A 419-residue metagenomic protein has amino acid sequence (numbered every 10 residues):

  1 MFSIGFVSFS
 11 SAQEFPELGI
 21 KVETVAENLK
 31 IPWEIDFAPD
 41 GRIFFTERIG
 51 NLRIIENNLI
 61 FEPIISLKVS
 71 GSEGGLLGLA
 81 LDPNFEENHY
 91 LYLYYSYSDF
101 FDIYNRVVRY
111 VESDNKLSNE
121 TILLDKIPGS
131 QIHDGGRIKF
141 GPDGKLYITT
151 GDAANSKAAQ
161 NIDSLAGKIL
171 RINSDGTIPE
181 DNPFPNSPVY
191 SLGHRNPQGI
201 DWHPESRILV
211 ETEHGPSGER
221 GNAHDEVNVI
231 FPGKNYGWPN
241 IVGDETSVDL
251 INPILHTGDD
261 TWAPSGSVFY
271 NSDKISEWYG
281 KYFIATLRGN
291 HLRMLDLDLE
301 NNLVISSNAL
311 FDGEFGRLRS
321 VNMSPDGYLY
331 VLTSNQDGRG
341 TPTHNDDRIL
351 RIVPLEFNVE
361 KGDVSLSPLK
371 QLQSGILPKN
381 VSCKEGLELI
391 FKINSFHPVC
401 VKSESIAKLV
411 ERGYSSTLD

Functional and structural regions predicted by a protein language model:
F15-P16, G74-L76, N84-E86, A153-G316 (+1 more regions): Beta-propeller domain segments
T24-G50, A263-F269: Beta-strand-rich domains and repeat architectures in extracellular enzymes and scaffolds, especially beta-propellers
T24-K30, I64-G71, L124-S130, P188-G193 (+2 more regions): Surface loop/turn motifs at the tips and blade-to-blade linkers of beta-strand repeat domains
A26, W33-D36, A80, K139 (+3 more regions): Conserved beta-strand position repeated across blades of beta-propeller domains
R42, N51, Y90, K145-Y147 (+3 more regions): Generic structural signal for coil-to-beta-strand starts
F44-I65: Beta-propeller domains
L59-P83: Blade-loop segments of beta-propeller domains
Y104-F140: Asp-box/WD-like beta-propeller blade repeats and closely related beta-sheet repeat scaffolds
